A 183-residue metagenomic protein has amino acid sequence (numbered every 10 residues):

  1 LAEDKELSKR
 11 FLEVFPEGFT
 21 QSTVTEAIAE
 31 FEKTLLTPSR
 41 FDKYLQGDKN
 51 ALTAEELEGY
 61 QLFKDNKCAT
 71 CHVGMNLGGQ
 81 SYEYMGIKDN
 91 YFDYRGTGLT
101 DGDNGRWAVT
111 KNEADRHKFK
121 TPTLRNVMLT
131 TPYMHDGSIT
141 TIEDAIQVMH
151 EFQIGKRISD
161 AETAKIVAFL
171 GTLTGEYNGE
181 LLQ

Functional and structural regions predicted by a protein language model:
L1-Q183: Periplasmic c-type cytochrome electron-transfer domains
